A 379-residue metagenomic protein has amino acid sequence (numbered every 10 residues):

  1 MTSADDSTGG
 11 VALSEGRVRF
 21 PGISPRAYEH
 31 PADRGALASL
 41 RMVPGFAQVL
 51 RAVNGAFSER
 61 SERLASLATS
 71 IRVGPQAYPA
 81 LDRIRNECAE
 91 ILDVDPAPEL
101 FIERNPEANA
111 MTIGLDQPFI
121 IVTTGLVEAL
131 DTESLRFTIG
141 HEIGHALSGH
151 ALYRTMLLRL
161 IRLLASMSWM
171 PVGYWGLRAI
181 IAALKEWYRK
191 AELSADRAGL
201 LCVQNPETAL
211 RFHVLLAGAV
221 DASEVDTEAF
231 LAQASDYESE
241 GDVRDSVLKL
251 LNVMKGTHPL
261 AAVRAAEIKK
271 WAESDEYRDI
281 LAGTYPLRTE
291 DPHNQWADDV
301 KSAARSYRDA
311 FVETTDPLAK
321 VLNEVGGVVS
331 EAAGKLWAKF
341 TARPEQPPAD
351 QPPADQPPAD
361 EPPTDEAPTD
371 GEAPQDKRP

Functional and structural regions predicted by a protein language model:
M1-R63, L201, N205-E207, R211-P379: Cytosolic-facing loops and C-terminal tails of multi-pass membrane proteins
T2-L152: Peri-catalytic and regulatory segments of divalent metal-dependent proteins
T69, P171-S194, G334-A354: Low-complexity, charge- and small-residue-enriched intrinsically disordered regions
Q76-D82, C88, L92-V94, V172-E240 (+1 more regions): Short helix/loop segments within enzyme catalytic domains that coordinate or immediately flank catalytic cofactors
A108, M156-L157, A165, V220-D221 (+1 more regions): A short hydrophobic/aromatic micro-motif that marks alpha-helical segments and, especially, helix-coil
F119-I120, E142, L157-L160, S166-M167 (+3 more regions): Juxtamembrane/interface motifs at transmembrane-helix termini
H150-I181: Post-HEXXH active-site segment of zinc metalloproteases
